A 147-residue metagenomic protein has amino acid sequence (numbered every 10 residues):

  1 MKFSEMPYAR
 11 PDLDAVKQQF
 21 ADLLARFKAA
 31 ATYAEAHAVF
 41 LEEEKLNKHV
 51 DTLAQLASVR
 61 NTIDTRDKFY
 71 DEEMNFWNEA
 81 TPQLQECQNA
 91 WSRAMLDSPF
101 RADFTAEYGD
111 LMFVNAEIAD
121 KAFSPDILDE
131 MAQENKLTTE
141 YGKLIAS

Functional and structural regions predicted by a protein language model:
M1-P7: Membrane-interacting alpha-helical segments
K2, Q19, K28-S147: A well-structured
A9-F20: Short amphipathic alpha-helical heptad-repeat segments
